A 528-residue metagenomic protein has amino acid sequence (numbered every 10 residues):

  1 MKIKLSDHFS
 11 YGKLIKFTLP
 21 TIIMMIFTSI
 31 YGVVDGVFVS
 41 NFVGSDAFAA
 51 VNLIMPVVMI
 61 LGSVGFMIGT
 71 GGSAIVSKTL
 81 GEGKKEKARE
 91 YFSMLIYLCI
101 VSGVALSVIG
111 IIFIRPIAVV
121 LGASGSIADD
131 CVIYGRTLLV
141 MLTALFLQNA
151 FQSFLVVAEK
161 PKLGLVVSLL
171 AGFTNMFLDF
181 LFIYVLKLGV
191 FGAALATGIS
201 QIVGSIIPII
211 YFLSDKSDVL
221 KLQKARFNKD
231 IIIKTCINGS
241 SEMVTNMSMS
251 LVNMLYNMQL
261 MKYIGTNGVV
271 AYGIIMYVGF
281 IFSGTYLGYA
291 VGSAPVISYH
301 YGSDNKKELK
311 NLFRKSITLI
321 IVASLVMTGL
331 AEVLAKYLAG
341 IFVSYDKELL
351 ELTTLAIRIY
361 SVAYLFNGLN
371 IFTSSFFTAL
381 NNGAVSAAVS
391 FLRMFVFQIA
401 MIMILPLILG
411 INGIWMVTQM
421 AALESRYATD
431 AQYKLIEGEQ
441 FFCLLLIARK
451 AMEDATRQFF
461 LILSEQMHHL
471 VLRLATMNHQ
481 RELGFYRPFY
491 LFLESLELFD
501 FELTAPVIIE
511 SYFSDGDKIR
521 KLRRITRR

Functional and structural regions predicted by a protein language model:
M1-T18, V76-M141, K187-S240, I297-A363 (+2 more regions): Short alpha-helical transmembrane segments in multi-pass integral membrane proteins
Y11-I30, V57-V64, V140, V166 (+4 more regions): Residue-level signal for short hydrophobic patches within transmembrane helices of multi-pass membrane transporters
K16-D35, T137, Q148, A171 (+5 more regions): Transmembrane helical elements of multi-pass membrane transporters/channels
T21, M25, V37, A74 (+13 more regions): Transmembrane alpha-helix boundary and packing residues in multipass membrane permease domains and related
I30-F48, A118-G125, L181-L188, S250-I281 (+3 more regions): Helix-terminus/linker motif at the lipid-water interface of multi-pass membrane proteins
F48-V108, L145-G164, A271-G329, V333-A335 (+1 more regions): Small-residue-rich hydrophobic transmembrane alpha-helices
G69, T137-V156, V167-N175, A193-I206 (+5 more regions): Short runs within selected transmembrane alpha-helices of multi-pass transporters and secretion channels
E439-Q440, L444, R449-F459, L474-Y490 (+3 more regions): Positively charged N-terminal leader segments that act as targeting/secretion signals
